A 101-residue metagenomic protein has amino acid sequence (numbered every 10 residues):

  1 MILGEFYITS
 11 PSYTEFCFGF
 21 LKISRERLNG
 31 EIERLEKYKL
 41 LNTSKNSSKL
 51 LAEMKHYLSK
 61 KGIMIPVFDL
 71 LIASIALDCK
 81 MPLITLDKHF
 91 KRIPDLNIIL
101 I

Functional and structural regions predicted by a protein language model:
M1-C79, L96: PIN-domain endoribonuclease scaffold, especially VapC-family toxins
A73, L77-I101: Acidic, PIN/NYN-like endoribonuclease modules and their adjacent C-terminal/linker elements
